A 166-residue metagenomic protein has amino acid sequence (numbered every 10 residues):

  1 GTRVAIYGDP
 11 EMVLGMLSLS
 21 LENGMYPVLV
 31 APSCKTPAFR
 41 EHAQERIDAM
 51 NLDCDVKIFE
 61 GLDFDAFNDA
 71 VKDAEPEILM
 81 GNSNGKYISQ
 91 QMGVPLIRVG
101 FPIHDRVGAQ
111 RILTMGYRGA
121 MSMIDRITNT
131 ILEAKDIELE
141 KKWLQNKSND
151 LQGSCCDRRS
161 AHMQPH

Functional and structural regions predicted by a protein language model:
G1-H166: An N-terminal assembly and electron-transfer interface module characteristic of large anaerobic redox and radical
